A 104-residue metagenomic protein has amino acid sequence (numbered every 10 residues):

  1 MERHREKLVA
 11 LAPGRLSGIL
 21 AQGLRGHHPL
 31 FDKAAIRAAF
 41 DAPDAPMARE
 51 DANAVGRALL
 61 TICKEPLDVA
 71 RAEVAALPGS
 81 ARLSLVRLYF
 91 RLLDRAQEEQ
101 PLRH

Functional and structural regions predicted by a protein language model:
M1-H104: Short amphipathic alpha-helical interaction elements located at domain edges and within/adjacent to intrinsically
